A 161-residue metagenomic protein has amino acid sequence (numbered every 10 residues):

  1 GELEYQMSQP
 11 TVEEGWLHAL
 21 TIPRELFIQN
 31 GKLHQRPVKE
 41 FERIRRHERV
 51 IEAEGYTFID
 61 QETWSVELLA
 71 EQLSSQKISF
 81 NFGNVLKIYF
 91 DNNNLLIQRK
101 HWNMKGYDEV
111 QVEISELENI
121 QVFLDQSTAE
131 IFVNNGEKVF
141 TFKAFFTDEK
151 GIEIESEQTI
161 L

Functional and structural regions predicted by a protein language model:
G1-L161: Beta-rich accessory regions
